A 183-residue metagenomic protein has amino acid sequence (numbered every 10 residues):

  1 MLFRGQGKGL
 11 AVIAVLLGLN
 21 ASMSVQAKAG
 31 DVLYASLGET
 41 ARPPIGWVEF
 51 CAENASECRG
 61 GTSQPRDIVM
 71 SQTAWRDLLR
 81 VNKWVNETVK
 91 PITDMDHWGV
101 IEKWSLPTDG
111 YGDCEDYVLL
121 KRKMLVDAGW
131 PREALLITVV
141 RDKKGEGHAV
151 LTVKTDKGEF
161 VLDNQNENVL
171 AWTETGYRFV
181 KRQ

Functional and structural regions predicted by a protein language model:
L2-V12: Bacterial N-terminal signal peptides that target proteins for export
A11-V15, A128-G129: Enrichment for repetitive, rod-forming helical segments
L17-Q26: C-terminal segment of classical bacterial N-terminal signal peptides
V25-Q183: A structural boundary/capping signal
